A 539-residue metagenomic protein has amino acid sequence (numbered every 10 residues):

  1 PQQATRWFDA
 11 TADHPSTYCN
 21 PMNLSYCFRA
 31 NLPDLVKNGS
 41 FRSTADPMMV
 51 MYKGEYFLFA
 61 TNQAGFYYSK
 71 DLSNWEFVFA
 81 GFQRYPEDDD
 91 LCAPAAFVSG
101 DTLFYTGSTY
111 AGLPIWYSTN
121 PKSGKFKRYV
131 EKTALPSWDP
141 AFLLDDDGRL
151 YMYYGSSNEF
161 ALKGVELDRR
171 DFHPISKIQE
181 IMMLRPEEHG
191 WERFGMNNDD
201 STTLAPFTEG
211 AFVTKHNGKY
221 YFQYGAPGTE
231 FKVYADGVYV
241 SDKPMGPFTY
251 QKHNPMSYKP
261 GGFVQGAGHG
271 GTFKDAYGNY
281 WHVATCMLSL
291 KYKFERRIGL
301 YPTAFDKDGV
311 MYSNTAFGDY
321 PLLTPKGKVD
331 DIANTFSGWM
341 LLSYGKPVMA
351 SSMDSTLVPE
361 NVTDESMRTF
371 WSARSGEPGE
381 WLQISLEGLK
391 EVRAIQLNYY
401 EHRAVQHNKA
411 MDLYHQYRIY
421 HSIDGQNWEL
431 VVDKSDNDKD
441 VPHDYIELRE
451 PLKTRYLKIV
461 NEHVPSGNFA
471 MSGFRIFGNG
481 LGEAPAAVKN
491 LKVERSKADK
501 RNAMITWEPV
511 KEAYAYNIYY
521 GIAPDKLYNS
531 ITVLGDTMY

Functional and structural regions predicted by a protein language model:
Q2-T203, K215-G262, Y277, T285-D330 (+1 more regions): Beta-rich carbohydrate-recognition and catalytic domains
D71, K243, S422-N427, Y520-K526: Change "in extracellular beta-sheet-rich domains … of secreted and cell-surface proteins" to "in beta-sheet-rich domains
K163-P174, D330-D364: Predominantly extracellular/luminal regions of secreted and cell-surface proteins, especially disulfide-bonded
V165, Y417-I419, Y516-I518: Short beta-strand elements bearing conserved aromatic residues within extracellular beta-rich modules
G237, H415, P442-Y445, G535-Y539: Short S/T/G- and acidic-enriched coil/turn segments that sit immediately N-terminal to beta-strands in beta-sandwich
D364-V432, P442-A487, A498, T506-E508: Aromatic, loop-rich ligand-recognition surfaces of beta-strand-rich domains
E494-K500: Short, solvent-exposed loop/linker segments at the N-terminal edge of repeated beta-sheet extracellular domains
N517-Y539: Recognizes extended acidic, P/S/T-rich segments that occur within or adjacent to Ig-like beta-sandwich modules
